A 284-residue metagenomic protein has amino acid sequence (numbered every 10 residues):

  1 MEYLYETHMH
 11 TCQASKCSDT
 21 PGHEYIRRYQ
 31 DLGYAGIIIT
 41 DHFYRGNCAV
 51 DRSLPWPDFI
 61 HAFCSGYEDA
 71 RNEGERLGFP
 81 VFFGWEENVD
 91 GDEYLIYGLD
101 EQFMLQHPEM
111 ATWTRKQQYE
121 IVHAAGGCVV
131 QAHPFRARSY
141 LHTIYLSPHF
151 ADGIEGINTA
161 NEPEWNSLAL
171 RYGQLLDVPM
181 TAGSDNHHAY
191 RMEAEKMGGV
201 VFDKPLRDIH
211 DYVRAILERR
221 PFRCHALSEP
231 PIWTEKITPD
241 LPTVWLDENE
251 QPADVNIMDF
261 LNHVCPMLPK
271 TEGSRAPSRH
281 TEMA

Functional and structural regions predicted by a protein language model:
M1-K116, E120, H149, G156-L176 (+1 more regions): A metal-dependent hydrolase metal-coordination microenvironment
M1-T7, T11, G22-R27, G91-Q102 (+1 more regions): Charged catalytic cores and adjacent phosphate/nucleic-acid-binding surfaces used for phosphate/nucleic-acid chemistry
E2-L4, V122-Q131: Short beta-strand/loop segments at the ligand-binding rim of alpha/beta enzyme cores
A14, D58, K116-H123, G127 (+2 more regions): A signal for specific C-terminal beta-sheet/loop modules enriched in small/flexible residues with GP/PG/PP motifs
D41, Q131-A132: Acidic beta-strand-to-loop metal/phosphate-binding motif
G84, A132, G183-S184: Generic beta-sheet signal
A111, P134-R138: A general structural motif
